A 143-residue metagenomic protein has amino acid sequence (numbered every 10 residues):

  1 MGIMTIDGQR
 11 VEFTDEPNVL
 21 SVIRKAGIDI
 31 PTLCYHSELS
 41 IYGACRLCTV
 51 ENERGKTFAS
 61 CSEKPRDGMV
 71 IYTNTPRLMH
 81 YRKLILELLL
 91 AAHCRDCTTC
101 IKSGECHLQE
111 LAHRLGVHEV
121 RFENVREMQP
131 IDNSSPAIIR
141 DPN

Functional and structural regions predicted by a protein language model:
M1-Q9: Eukaryote-biased recognition of intrinsically disordered, low-complexity regulatory segments
G2, G27, L90-A91: Generic signal for short, ordered secondary-structure residues within or immediately flanking folded domains
Q9-R10, T98: A generic secondary-structure micro-motif detector that highlights 1-2 residue hydrophobic/ambivalent hotspots embedded
V11-D67, P76-Y81: N-terminal cofactor/phosphate-binding cores enriched in small/glycine residues, especially glycine-rich loops such as
R46-L47, E53-N143: Fe-S ferredoxin-like electron-transfer domains and their immediately adjacent linker/connector regions across
